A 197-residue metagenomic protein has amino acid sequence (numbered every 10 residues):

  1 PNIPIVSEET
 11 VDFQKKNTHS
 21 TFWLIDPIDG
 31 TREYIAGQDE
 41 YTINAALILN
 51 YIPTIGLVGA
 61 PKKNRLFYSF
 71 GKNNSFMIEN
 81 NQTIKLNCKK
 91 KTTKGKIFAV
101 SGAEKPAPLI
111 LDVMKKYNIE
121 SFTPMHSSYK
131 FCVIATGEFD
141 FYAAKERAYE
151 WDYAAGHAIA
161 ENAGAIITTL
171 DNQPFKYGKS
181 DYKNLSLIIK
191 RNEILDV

Functional and structural regions predicted by a protein language model:
P1-N50, L57: Flexible, acidic active-site loops/lids enriched in D/E/S/T/G that coordinate Mg2+ and/or position polar
P4, E120-S121, I166: Conserved beta-strand segments of alpha/beta enzyme cores
V6, A99-V100, T168: Structural detector of well-ordered beta-strand residues that form the stable sheet scaffold of enzyme domains
E8, P124-M125, L170: Conserved beta-strand termini and adjacent loop/short-helix elements that scaffold enzyme active sites in alpha/beta
E8-E9, D26-D29, K130, D140 (+1 more regions): Acidic active-site catalytic centers that drive phospho-/nucleotidyl reactions and related ester hydrolyses
S20-F22, T54, D140, S186: Conserved acidic residues
A45-F131, F175, N184-V197: Acidic beta-strand-loop-alpha-helix segment within the catalytic core of divalent metal-dependent phosphate-processing
L111-K116, F131-V197: Oxyanion/phosphate-interacting regions
